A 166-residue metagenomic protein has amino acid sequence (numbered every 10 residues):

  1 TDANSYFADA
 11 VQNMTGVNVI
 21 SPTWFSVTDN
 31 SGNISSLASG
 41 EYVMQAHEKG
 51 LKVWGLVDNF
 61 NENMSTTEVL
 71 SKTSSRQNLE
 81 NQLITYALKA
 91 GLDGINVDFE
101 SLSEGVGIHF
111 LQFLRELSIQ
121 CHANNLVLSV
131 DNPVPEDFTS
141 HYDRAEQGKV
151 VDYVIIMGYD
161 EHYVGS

Functional and structural regions predicted by a protein language model:
T1, W24, G55-N59, F99-S101 (+2 more regions): A cross-domain feature marking catalytic cores of carbohydrate-active enzymes and several ubiquitous metabolic/repair
T1-Q82: Glycan-recognition patch characteristic of GH18 chitinases/ENGases and related GlcNAc/peptidoglycan-binding proteins
D9-M14, I84, H141-V150: Mature extracellular/periplasmic domains of secretome proteins
N18, D93, D152: Receiver (REC) domain switch/active-site residues of two-component response regulators
I20, V97, V154: Conserved, mostly hydrophobic/aromatic
N30, I34, E104-S166: Substrate-binding surface in catalytic domains of secreted glycosidases
Q45, T85-K89, E116, Q120: Alpha-helical scaffold elements within enzyme catalytic domains, especially in hydrolases
K49, A90, A123-L126: Helix C-cap/helix->beta junction micro-motif
